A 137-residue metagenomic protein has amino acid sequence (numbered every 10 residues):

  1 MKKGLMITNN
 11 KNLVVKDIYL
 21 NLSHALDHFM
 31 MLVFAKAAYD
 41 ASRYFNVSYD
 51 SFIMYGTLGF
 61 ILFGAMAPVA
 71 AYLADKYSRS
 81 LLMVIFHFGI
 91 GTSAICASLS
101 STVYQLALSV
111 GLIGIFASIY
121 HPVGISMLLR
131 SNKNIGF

Functional and structural regions predicted by a protein language model:
K16-Y49, A70: Extracytoplasmic
L32, F60-P68: Residue-level signature of mid-helix packing/kink "hotspots" within the transmembrane helices of 12-pass Major
V33, A37, V69, A107 (+1 more regions): Transmembrane alpha-helix boundary/hinge residues in polytopic small-molecule transporters
N46, S78, L99-Y104, K133: Helix-breaking motifs and short loop linkers at transmembrane-helix boundaries and internal kinks in secondary membrane
S48-G56: Juxtamembrane helix-start elements in MFS-like secondary transporters
A65-S101: Conserved MFS/SLC helix-loop-helix module at the cytosolic interface between two early adjacent transmembrane helices
S93, Y104-L112: Paired small-residue
S109-F137: Cytoplasmic helix-loop-helix junction between adjacent transmembrane helices in 12-TM secondary transporters
